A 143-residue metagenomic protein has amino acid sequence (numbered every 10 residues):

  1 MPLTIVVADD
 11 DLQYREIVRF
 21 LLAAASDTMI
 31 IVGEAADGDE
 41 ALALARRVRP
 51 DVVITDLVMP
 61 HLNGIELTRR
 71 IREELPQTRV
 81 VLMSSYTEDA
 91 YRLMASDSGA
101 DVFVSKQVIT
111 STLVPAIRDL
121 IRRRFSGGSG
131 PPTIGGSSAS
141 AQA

Functional and structural regions predicted by a protein language model:
A8-D9, A35, V53: Conserved sequence signature across two-component system core domains
L12-G33: Two-component/phosphorelay signaling modules centered on CheY-like receiver
D37-E40, N63-E66: Acidic catalytic/metal-coordinating carboxylates
V48-I54: Active-site beta3 strand of CheY-like receiver
M59: Receiver (REC) domain active-site loop signature in two-component systems and cognate sites in sensor histidine kinases
E66, T87-V104, V108-P115: Alpha4 helix (beta4-alpha4-beta5 surface) of REC/receiver domains from two-component response regulators
R118-S138: The C-terminal output helix
